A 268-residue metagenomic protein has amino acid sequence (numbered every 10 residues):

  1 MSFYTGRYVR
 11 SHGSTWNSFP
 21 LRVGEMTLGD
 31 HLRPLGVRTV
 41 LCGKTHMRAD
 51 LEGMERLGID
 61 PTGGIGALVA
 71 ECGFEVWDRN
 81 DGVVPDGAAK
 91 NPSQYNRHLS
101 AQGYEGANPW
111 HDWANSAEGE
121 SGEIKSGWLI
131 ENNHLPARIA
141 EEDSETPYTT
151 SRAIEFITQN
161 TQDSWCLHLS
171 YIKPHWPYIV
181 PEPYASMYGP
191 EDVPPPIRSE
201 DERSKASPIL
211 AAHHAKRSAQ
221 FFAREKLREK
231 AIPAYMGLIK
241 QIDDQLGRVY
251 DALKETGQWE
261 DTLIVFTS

Functional and structural regions predicted by a protein language model:
M1-S268: Formylglycine-dependent sulfatase
